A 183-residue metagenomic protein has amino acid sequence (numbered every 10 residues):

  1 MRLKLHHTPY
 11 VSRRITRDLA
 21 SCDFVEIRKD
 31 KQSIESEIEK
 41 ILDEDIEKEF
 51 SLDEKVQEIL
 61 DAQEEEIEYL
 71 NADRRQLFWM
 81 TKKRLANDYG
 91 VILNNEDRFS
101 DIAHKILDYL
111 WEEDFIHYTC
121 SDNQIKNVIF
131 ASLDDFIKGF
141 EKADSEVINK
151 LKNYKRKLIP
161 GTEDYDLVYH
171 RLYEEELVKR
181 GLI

Functional and structural regions predicted by a protein language model:
R2-P9, I46, F50, E68-R75 (+6 more regions): Ordered, soluble secondary-structure elements with a strong preference for glycine-centered loop motifs and nearby
R2-R75, W79: N-terminal interaction modules that seed assembly of large macromolecular complexes
T8, D23-R28, C120-K138, K142-L151: Basic polyanion-binding and macromolecular-assembly surfaces
R13, R17, S36, E54-D61 (+9 more regions): Solvent-exposed alpha-helical segments within well-ordered globular domains of core cellular machineries
D18-V25, E44, A62, E66 (+7 more regions): Conserved, well-folded catalytic cores of nucleic-acid-processing and energy-transducing macromolecular machines
K31, L42-Q57, K105-L110, S132 (+3 more regions): Aromatic/pi-system hotspot detector in well-structured domains
K40-K48, D73-D134, S145: Conserved mixed alpha/beta catalytic, RNA-binding, or beta-rich assembly cores of soluble enzyme, regulatory
E141-I183: Alpha-helical oligomerization segments
